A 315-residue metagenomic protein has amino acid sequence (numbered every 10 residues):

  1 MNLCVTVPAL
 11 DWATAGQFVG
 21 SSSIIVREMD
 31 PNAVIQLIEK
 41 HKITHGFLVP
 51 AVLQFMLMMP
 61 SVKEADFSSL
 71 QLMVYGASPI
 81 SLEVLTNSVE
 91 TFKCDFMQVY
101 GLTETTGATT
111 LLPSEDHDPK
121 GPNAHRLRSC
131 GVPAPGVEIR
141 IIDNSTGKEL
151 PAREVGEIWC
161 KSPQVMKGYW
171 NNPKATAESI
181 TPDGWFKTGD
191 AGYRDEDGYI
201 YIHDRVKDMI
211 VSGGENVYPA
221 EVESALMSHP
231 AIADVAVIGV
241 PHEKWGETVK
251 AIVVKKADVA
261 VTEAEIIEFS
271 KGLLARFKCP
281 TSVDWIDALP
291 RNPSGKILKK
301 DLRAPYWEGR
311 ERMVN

Functional and structural regions predicted by a protein language model:
C4-T44, M59, E138: Conserved AMP-binding/adenylation subdomain of ANL enzymes
F18, K40-L48, L57-H125, E138 (+2 more regions): Gly/Ser/Thr-rich phosphate-binding loop
G46-V49, S162, K167-G168, A175-E178 (+5 more regions): AMP-binding/adenylate-forming catalytic core of the ANL superfamily
A77, G101, G131, D190 (+1 more regions): Active-site glycine-centered loops adjacent to acidic/histidine catalytic or metal-binding residues that shape
M97-E104, G131, I238-V240, D284: Beta-strand->loop->alpha-helix junctions that form or flank phosphate-binding loops in nucleotide-handling enzymes
L127-P133, E149, I180-D183: Short Gly/Pro-enriched turn/cap motifs at secondary-structure boundaries
G136-W159, E178, E196-D197, V259-E263 (+1 more regions): Conserved beta-loop-beta connector loops within the AMP-binding
P305-N315: Acidic/polar alpha-helix N-cap and adjacent early helical turns within long charge-rich amphipathic helices/linkers
